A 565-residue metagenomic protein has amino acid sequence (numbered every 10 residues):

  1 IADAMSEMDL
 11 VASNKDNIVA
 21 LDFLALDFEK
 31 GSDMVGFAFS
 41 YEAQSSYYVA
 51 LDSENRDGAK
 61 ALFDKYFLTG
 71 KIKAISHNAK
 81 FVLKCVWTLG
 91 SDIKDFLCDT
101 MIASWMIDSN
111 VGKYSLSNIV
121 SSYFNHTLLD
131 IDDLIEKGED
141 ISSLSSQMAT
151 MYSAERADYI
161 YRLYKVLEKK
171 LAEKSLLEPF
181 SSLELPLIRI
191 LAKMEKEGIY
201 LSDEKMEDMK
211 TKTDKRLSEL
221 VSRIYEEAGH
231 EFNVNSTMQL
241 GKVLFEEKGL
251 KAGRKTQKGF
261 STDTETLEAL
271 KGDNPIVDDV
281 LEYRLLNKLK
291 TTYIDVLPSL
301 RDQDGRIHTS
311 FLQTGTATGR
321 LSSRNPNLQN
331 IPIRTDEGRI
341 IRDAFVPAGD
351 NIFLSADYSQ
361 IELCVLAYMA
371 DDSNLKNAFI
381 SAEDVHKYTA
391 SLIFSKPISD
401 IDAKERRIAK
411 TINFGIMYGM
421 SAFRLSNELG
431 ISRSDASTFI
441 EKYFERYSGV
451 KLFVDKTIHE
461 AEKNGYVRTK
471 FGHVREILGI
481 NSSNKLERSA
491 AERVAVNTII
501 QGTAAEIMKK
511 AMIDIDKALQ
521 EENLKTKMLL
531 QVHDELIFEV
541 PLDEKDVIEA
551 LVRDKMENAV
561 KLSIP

Functional and structural regions predicted by a protein language model:
I1-E54, L68-G70, A74, A79 (+13 more regions): Conserved "right-hand" nucleotidyltransferase catalytic core of DNA-directed polymerases
A25-S53, S355, E362-F394, D400 (+1 more regions): Metal-dependent catalytic core segments for phosphate chemistry
G58, S236, D543-A550: Short, conserved charged micro-motifs
K71-H77, V86, R342-L366, N377-K410: Conserved catalytic alpha/beta cores of large enzymes that bind or transform nucleotide phosphates and polynucleotides
D92-D108, L116, Y123, A382-H386: Conserved beta-strand -> loop -> alpha-helix junction used to position metal-binding or nucleic-acid-contacting
L97, M101, E207, Y225 (+5 more regions): Interdomain boundary/hinge elements
S142, K196, A252, D304 (+6 more regions): Conserved catalytic core of nucleic-acid polymerases
R446-Y447, D554-L562: A common structural junction motif
